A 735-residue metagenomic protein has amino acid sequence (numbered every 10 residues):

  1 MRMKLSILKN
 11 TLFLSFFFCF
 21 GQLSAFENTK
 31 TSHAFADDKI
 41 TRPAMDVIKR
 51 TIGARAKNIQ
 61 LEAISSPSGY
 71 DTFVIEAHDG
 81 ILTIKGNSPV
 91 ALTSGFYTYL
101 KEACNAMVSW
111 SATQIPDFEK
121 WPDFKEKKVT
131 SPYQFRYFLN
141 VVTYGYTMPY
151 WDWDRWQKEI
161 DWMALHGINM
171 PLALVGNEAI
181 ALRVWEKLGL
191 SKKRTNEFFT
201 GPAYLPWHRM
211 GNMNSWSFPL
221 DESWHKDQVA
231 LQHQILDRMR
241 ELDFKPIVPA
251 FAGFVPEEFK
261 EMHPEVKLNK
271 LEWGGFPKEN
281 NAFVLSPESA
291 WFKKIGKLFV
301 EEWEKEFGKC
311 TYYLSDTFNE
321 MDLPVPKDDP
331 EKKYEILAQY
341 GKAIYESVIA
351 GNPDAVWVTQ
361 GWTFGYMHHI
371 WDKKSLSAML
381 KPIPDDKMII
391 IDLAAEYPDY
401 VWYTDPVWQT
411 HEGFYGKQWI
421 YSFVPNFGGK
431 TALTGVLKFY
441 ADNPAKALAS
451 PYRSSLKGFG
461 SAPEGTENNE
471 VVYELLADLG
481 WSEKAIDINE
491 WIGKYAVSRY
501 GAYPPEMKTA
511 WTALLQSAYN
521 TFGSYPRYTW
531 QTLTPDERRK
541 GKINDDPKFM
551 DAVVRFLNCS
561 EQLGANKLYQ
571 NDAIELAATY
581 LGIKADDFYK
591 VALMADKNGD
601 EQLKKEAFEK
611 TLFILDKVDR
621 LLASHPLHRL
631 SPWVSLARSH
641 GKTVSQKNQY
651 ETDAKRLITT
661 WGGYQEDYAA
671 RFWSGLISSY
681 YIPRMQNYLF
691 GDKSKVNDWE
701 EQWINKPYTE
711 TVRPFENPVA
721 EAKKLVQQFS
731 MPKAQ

Functional and structural regions predicted by a protein language model:
M1-S32: Bacterial Sec-dependent N-terminal signal peptides
F26-Y133: Contiguous, structured surface segment used for ligand recognition
A56, M107-P122, L139-T143, A164 (+7 more regions): Catalytic-core regions of glycoside hydrolase
Y133-D152, M163: Active-site-adjacent substrate/metal-binding segments within catalytic domains of carbohydrate-active enzymes
A518-T521, P526-G564: C-terminal functional modules
A670-Q735: Extended, compositionally biased alpha-helical segments that mediate assembly or anchoring
